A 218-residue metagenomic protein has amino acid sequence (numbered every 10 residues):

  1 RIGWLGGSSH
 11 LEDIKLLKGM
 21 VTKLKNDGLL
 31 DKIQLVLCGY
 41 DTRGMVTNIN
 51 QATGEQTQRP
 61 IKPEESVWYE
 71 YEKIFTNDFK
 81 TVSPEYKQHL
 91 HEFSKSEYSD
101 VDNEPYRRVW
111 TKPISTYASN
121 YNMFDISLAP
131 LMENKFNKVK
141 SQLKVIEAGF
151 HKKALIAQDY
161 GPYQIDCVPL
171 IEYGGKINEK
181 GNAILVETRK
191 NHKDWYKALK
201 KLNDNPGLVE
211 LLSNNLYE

Functional and structural regions predicted by a protein language model:
R1-N122: Conserved catalytic-core segment of nucleotide-activated headgroup transferases in glycan assembly
G6-S9, K140, E187: Glycosyltransferase donor-binding loop in the core domain
E12, K112, L143, R189-K190: Residue-level signal for the nucleotide or nucleotide-sugar donor/cofactor binding architecture
E12-K15, F136, D194: Residues that form or flank phosphate/diphosphate-binding pockets in enzymes that use nucleotide phosphates
D31-L35, G181, S213: Residue-level recognition of the N-termini of beta-strands and the immediately preceding loop/turn
E104-Y106, W110-G149, I156-P169, G175-K176: Nucleotide-sugar-dependent
Q164-K200: Change "using UDP/GDP/dTDP sugars" to "using nucleotide sugars
K197, K201, G207-E218: A short, well-ordered alpha-helix in the C-terminal region of glycosyltransferases
